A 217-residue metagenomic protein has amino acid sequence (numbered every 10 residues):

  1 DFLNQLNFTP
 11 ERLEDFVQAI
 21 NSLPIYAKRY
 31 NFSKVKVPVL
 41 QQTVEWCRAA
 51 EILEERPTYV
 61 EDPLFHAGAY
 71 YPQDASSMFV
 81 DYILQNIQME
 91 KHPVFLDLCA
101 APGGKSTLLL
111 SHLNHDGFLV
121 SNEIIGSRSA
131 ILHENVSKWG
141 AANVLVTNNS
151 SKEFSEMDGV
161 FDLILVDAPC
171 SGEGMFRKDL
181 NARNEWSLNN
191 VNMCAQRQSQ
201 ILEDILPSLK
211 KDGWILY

Functional and structural regions predicted by a protein language model:
D1-Y217: S-adenosylmethionine
